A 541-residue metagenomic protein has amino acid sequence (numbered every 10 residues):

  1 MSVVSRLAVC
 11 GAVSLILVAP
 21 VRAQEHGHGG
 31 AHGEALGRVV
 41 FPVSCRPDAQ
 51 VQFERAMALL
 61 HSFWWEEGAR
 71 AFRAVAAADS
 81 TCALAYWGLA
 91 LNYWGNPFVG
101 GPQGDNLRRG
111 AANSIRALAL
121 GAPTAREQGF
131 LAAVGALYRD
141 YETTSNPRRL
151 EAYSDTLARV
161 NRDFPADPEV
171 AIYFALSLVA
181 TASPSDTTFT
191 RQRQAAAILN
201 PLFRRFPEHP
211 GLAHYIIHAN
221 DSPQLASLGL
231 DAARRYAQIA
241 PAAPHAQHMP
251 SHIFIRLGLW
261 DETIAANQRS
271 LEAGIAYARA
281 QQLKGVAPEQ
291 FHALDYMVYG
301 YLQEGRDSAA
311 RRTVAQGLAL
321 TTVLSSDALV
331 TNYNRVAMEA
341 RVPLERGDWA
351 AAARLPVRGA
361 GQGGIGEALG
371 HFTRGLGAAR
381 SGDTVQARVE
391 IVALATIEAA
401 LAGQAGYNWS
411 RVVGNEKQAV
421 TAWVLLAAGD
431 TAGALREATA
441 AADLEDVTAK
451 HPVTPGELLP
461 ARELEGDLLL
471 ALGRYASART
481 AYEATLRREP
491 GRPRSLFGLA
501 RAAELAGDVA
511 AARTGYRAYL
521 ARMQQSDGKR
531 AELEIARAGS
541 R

Functional and structural regions predicted by a protein language model:
D48-A74, L131, G135-N146, T373 (+2 more regions): Alpha-helical segment of the N-proximal tetratricopeptide repeat
E54, G88, L131-A136, Y173 (+14 more regions): "A position-specific structural signal for the A-helix of alpha-solenoid helical repeats
L59, Y93, A136, L178 (+8 more regions): Residue at a conserved register position within TPR or TPR-like alpha-solenoid repeats
A77-A78, N161-D163, F203-R205, R235-A242 (+7 more regions): Solenoid-like repeat scaffolds
T81-A83, D167-V170, E208-P210, A243 (+5 more regions): Residue-level recognition of tetratricopeptide repeat
A90, W94, G104-A122, I255 (+7 more regions): TPR/TPR-like (Sel1-like) alpha-helical repeat modules
